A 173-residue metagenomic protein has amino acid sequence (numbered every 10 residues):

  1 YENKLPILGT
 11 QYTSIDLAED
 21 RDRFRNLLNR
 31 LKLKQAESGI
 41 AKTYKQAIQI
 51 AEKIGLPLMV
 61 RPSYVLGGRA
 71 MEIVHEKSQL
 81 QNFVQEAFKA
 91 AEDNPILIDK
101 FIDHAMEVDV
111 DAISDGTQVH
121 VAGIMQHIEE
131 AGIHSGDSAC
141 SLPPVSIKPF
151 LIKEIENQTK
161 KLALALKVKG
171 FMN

Functional and structural regions predicted by a protein language model:
Y1-N173: N-terminal beta-alpha lobe that positions the nucleotide/phosphoryl donor in ATP/NTP-coupled carboxylate activation
